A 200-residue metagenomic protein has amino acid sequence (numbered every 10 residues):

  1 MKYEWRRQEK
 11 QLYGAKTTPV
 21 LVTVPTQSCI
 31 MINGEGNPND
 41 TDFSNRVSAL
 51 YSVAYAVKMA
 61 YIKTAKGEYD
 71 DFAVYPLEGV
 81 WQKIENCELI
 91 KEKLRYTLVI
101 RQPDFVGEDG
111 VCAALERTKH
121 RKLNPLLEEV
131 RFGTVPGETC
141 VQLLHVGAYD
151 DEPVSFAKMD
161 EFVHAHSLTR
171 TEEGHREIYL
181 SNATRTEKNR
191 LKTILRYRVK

Functional and structural regions predicted by a protein language model:
M1-K200: A solvent-exposed interaction/effector surface
